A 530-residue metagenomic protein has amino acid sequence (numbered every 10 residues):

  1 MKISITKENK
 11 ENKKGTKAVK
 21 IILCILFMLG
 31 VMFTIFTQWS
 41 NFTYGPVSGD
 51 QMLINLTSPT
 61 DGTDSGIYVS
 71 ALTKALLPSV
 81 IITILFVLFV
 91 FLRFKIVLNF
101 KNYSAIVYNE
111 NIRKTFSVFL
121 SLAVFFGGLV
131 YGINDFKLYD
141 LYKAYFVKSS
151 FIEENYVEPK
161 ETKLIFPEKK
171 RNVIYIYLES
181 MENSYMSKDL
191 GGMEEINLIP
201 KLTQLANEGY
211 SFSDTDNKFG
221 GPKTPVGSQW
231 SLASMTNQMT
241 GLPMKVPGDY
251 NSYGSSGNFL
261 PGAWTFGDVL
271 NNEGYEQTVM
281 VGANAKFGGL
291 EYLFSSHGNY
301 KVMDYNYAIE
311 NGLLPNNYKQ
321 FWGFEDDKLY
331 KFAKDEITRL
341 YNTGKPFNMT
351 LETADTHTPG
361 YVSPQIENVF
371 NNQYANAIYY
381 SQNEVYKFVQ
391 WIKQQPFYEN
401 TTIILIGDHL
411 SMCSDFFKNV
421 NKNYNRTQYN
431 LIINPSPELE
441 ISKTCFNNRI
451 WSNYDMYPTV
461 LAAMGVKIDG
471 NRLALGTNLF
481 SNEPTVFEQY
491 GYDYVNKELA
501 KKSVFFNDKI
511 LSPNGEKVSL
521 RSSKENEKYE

Functional and structural regions predicted by a protein language model:
M1-K143: Transmembrane and membrane-interface helices of multi-pass, inner-membrane envelope-modifying transferases
I5-E8, G15, N155-P159, Y386 (+1 more regions): Short, motif-level signal for alpha-helix interfacial/capping segments enriched in acidic residues and aromatics/proline
Q38-S40, D64, S104, V147 (+3 more regions): A general marker of short, structured functional hotspots
N55-P59, K143-K160: Short extracytoplasmic/periplasmic juxtamembrane "stem" segments immediately C-terminal to an N-terminal membrane anchor
V80-L92, F146-N155, P167, I174-N183: Alpha-helical membrane-embedding segments and immediately adjacent membrane-interface amphipathic helices
P159-R171, Y175-E530: Solvent-exposed soluble domains appended to multi-pass membrane proteins
